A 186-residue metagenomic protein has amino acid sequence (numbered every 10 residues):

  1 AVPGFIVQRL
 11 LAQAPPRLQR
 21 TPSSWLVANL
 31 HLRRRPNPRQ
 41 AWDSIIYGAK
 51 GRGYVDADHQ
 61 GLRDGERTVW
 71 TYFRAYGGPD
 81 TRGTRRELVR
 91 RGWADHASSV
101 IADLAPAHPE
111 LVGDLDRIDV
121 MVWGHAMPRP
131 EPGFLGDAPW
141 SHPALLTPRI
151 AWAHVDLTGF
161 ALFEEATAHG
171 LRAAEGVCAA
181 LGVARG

Functional and structural regions predicted by a protein language model:
A1-D43: Central helical "cap/lid" subdomain
P38-G186: Conserved flavin/dinucleotide-binding core of flavoenzymes
